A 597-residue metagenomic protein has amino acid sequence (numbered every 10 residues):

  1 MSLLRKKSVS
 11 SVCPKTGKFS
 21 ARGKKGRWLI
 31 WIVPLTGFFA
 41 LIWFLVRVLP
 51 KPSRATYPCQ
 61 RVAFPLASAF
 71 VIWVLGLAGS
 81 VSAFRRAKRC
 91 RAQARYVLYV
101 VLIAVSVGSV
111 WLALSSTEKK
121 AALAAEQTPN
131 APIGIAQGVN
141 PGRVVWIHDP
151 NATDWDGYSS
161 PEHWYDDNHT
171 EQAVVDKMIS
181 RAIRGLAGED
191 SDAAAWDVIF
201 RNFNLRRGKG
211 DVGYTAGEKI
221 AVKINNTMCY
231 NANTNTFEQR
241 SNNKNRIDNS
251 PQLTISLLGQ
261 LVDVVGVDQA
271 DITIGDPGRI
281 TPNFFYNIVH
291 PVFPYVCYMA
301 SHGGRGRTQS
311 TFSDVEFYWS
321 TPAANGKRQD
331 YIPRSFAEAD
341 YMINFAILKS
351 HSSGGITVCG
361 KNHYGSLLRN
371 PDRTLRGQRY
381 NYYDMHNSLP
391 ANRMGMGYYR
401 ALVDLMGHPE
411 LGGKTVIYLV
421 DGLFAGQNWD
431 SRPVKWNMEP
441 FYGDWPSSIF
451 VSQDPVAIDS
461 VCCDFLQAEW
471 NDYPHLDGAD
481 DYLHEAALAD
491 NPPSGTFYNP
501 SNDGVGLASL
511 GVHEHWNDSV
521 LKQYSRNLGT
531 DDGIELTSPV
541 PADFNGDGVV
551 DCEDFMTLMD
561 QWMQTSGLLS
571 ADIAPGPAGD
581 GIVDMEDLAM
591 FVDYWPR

Functional and structural regions predicted by a protein language model:
C13-K25: Cytosolic juxtamembrane amphipathic/interface segments immediately preceding and feeding into a transmembrane helix
A21-G23, P58-A67, R89-V100: Membrane-interface segments at loop-to-transmembrane junctions
I30-L41: Alpha-helical transmembrane segments
F39-V81: Membrane-embedded alpha-helical segments of integral membrane proteins
V81-K88: Structural signal for the C-terminal ends of transmembrane alpha-helices and the immediately following loop
A92-S115: Internal/C-terminal transmembrane anchor helices
K120-A216, T227-P539: Extended, low-polarity segments enriched in aliphatic/aromatic residues
V212, S538-R597: Cellulosome-associated attachment modules in secreted, modular CAZymes
